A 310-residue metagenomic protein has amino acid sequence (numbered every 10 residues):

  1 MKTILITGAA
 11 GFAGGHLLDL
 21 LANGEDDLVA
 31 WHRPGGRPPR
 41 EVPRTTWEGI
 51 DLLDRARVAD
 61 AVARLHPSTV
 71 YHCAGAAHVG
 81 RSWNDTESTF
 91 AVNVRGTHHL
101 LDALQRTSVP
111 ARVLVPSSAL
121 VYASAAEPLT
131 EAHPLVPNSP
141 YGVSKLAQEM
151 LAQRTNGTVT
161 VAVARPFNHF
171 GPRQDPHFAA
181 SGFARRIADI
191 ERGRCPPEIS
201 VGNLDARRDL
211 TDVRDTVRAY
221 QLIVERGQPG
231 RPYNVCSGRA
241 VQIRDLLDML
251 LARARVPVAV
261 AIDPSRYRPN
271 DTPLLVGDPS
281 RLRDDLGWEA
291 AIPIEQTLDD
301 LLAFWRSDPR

Functional and structural regions predicted by a protein language model:
K2, I294-R310: Amphipathic terminal alpha-helices
I4-G24: N-terminal Rossmann NAD(P)H-binding glycine-rich loop of SDR-like oxidoreductase domains
P43-D54: Rossmann-fold cofactor-recognition segment
L52-V92: NAD(P)H-binding glycine-rich loop region in Rossmannoid oxidoreductase-like domains and their noncatalytic homologs
N84-H99, R106, L120-V163, N168-F170 (+1 more regions): Catalytic helix-loop patch of NAD(P)-dependent Rossmann-fold dehydrogenases
E127-P128, P140, M150-R208, V213-L222 (+2 more regions): NAD(P)-dependent short-chain dehydrogenase/reductase
F183, R226-Y267: Mid/C-terminal beta-alpha module of Rossmann-like enzyme folds, strongest in SDR-family dehydrogenases/epimerases
V213, P232, P264-E289, P293-Q296 (+1 more regions): Conserved C-terminal active-site "lid" loop/helix of NAD(P)H-dependent oxidoreductases that clamps the redox cofactor
